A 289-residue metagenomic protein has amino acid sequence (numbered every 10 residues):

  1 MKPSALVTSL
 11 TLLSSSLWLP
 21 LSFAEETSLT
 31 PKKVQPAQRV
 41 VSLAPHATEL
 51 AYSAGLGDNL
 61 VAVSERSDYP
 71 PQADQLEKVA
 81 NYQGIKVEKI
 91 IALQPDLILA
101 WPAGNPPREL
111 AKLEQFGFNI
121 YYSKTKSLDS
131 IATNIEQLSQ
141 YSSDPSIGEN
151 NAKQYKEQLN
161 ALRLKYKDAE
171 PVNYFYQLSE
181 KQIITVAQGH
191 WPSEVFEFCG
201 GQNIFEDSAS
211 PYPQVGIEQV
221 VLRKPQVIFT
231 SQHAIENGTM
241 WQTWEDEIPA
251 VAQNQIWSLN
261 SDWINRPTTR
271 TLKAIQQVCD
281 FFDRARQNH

Functional and structural regions predicted by a protein language model:
K2-T48, Y141-F175, K224, D280-H289: Bacterial Sec-exported substrate-binding components of ABC uptake systems
Q35, R39, I85, S130-S143 (+3 more regions): Structured C-terminal subdomain patch of bacterial secreted/periplasmic proteins
R39-L93, L97-P102, I204: A short, structured surface patch at a secondary-structure boundary
A44, P102-A103, L178, S208 (+2 more regions): Short secondary-structure boundary segments
R66-Y69, T185-P211: Alpha-helical, coiled-coil/dimerization segments enriched in small aliphatic residues
Y69, N105-L110, E114-Q137: Flexible loop/hinge segments that line or gate small-molecule binding clefts
V87-Q94, F116, Q214-K224: Short helices/loops that flank or line small-molecule/ion binding pockets
K124-E136, P171-W191: Extracytoplasmic ligand-binding site segments that recognize negatively charged/polar headgroups
